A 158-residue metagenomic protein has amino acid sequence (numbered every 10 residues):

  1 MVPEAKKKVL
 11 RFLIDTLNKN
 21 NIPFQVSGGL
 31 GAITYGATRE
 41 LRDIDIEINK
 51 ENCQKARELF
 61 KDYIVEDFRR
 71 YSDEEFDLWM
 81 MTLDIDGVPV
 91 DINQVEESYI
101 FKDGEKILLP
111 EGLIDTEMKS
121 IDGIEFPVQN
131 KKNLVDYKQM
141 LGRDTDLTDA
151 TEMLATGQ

Functional and structural regions predicted by a protein language model:
M1-Q25, A155-Q158: Helical scaffold of the NTase/Pol beta-like nucleotidyltransferase catalytic core
V9-L10, T34-E40, I44-E47, F76-V90: Accessory recognition modules or surfaces
L13-I44, N49, K55, N130: Active-site nucleotide-donor binding segment shared across nucleotidyl transfer reactions
D15, M80-M81, T116-E117: Residue-level detector of beta-strand structural context in well-folded domains
N18, D84, S120: Anion (oxyanion) recognition and catalysis
A56-Y63: Short amphipathic alpha-helices in soluble, non-transmembrane regions that often serve as interface/regulatory elements
E66-I100: Conserved catalytic core of two-metal-ion nucleotidyltransferases
G104-Q158: Catalytic cores of NTP-dependent nucleotidyl/adenyl transfer enzymes across multiple folds
